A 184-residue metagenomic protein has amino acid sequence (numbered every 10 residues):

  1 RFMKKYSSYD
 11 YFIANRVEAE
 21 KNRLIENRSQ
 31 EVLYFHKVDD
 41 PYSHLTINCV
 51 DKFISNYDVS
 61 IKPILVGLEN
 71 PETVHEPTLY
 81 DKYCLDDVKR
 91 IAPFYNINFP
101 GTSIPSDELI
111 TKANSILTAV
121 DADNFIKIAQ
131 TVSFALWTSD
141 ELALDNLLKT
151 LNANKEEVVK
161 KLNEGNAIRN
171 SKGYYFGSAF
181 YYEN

Functional and structural regions predicted by a protein language model:
R1, I25-Q30, L65, K82-Y83 (+1 more regions): Generic detector of short, locally flexible boundary/turn motifs and exposed helical patches
R1-I13, E31, T46-I54, K127 (+1 more regions): C-terminal cap of thioredoxin/glutaredoxin-like
A14-L24: A short, compositionally biased domain-edge/stem linker segment
R23-E26, K52-F53: Short secondary-structure boundary/capping segments within folded domains
E26-Y42: Short active-site neighborhood of thiol/selenol oxidoreductases, capturing the structured segment around
S29-L33, G67-P71, V159: Generic signal for short, ordered secondary-structure residues within or immediately flanking folded domains
V38, H44-L136: Structural alpha/beta surface segment adjacent to cysteine/selenocysteine redox centers across thiol/disulfide enzymes
